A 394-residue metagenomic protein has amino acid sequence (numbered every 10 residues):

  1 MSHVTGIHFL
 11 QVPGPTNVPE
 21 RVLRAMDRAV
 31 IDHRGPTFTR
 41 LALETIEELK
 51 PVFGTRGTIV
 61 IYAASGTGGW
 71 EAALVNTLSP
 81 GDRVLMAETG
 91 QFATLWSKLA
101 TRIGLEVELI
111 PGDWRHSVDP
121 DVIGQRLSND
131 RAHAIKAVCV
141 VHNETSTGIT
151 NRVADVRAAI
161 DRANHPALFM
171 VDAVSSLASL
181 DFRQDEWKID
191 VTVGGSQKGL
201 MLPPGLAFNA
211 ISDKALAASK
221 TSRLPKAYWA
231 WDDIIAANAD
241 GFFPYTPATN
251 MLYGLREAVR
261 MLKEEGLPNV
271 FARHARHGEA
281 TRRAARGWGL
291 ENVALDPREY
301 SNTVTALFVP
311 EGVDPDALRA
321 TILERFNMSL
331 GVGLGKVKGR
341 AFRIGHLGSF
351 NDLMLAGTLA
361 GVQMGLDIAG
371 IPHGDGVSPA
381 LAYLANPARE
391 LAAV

Functional and structural regions predicted by a protein language model:
I7-A63, T67: A glycine-/small-polar-enriched, mobile loop at the entrance of the PLP active site in fold-type I
H8, K336, R340-V394: PLP-dependent enzyme catalytic core of the Aspartate aminotransferase-like
N17-V18, Q197-G287, V394: Active-site C-terminal subdomain of aminotransferase-like
R56-L85, T89, A93-S97: Conserved beta-loop-alpha segment that forms the PLP phosphate-binding cup at the N-terminus of a helix
V118-L177, V191: Active-site phosphate-binding strand-loop segment of PLP-dependent enzymes
D185-Q197: Conserved active-site segment immediately N-terminal to the catalytic lysine that forms the internal aldimine
E291-R325: Conserved PLP-binding catalytic core of the aspartate aminotransferase-like
